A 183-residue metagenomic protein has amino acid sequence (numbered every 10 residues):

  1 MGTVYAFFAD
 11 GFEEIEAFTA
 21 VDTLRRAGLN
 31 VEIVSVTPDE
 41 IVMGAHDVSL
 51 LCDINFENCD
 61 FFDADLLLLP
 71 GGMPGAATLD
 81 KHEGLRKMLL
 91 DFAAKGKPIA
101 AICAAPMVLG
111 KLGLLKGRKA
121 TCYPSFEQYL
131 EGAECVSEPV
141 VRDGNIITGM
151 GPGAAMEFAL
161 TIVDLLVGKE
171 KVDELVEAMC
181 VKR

Functional and structural regions predicted by a protein language model:
M1-K95, V108-K111, G117, Y129-S137 (+1 more regions): Extended, subdomain-level signal for the structured scaffold at the beginning of enzyme domains
I33-S35, I99-I102, R118-Y123: Short, hydrophobic beta-strand segments that form beta-sheet elements in well-ordered domains
K87, C122-S125: Short, electropositive alpha-helical surface patch
V141-I146: Beta-strand-turn-beta hairpins that frame and shape the catalytic cleft of phosphate-ester-processing enzymes
